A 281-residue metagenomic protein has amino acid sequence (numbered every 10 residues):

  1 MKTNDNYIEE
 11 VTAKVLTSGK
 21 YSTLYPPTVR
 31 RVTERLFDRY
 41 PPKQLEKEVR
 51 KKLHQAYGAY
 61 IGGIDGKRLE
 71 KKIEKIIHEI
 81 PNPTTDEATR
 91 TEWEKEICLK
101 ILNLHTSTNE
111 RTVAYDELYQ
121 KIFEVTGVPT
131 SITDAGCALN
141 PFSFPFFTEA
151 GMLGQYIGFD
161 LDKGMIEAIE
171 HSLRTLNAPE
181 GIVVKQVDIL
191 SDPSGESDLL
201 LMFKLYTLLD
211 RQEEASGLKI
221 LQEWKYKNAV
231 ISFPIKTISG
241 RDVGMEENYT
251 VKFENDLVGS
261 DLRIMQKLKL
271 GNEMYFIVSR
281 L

Functional and structural regions predicted by a protein language model:
F37-T126: Class I SAM-dependent methyltransferase Rossmann-like catalytic core, especially the SAM/SAH-binding loop
V128-N140: Conserved class I S-adenosyl-L-methionine
L139-M152: Conserved SAM-binding loop of SAM-dependent methyltransferases across substrates and taxa, primarily the Class I
Q155-D160: Conserved SAM-binding motif I beta-strand of class I
D162-G164: Conserved SAM/SAH-binding beta-strand->alpha-helix loop
E167-L199, L209: S-adenosyl-L-methionine
L208-L221: A short, conserved alpha-helix within the catalytic core of class I
Y226-I238: Conserved beta-strand signature within the Rossmann-like core of class I S-adenosyl-L-methionine
